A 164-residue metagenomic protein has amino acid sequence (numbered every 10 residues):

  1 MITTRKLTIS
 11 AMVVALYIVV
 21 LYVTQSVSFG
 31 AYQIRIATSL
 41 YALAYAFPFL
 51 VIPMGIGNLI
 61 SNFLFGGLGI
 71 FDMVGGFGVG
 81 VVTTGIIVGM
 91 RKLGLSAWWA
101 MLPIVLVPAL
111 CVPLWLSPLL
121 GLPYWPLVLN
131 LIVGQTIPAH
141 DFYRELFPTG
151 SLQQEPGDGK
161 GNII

Functional and structural regions predicted by a protein language model:
M1-I52: Hydrophobic transmembrane alpha-helices
L7-T8, Y17, I56, L127 (+1 more regions): Generic detector of bulky aromatic hydrophobic side chains
T8-V14, M54-L59, T84-G85, S117-P118: Short hydrophobic/aromatic-rich motifs at helix boundaries and adjacent loops
S26-Y32, I60-I164: Membrane-embedded alpha-helical hairpins and interfacial helices in multi-pass inner-membrane proteins
Y45, F49-F65: Membrane-helix boundary elements
